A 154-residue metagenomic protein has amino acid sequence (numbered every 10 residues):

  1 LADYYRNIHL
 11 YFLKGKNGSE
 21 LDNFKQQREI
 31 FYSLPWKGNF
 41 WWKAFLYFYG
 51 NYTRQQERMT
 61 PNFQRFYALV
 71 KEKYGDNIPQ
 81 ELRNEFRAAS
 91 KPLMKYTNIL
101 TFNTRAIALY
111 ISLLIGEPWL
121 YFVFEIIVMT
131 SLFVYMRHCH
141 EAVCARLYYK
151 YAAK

Functional and structural regions predicted by a protein language model:
L1-N7: Hydrophobic alpha-helical membrane-embedded segments
N7-K154: C-terminal membrane-associated helical module and adjoining short loops/tails
